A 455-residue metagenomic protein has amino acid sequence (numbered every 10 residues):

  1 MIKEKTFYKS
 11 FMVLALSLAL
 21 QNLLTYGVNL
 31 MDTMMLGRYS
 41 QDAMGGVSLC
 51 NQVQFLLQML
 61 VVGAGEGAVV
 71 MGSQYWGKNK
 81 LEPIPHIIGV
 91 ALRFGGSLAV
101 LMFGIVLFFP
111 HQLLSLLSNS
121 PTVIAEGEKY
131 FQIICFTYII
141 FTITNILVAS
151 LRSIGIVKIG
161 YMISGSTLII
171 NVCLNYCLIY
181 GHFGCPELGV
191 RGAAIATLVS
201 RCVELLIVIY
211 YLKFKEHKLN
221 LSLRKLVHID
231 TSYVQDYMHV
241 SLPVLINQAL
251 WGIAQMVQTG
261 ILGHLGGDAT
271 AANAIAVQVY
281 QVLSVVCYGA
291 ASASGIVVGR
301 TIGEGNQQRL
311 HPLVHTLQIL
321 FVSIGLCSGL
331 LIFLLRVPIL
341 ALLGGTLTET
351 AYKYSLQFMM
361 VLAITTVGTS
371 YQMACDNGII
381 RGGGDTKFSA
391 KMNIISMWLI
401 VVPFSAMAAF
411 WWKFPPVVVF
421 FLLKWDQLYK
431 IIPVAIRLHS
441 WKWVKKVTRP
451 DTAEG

Functional and structural regions predicted by a protein language model:
M1-L18, G72-I139, C185-S241, V298-T365 (+1 more regions): Short alpha-helical transmembrane segments in multi-pass integral membrane proteins
I2-M34, R38-Y39, Q52-G67, M71 (+6 more regions): N-terminal transmembrane alpha-helices
V13-D32, I133, T167, S200-E204 (+4 more regions): Transmembrane helical elements of multi-pass membrane transporters/channels
L23, G27-G45, L114-P121, C177-L188 (+5 more regions): Helix-terminus/linker motif at the lipid-water interface of multi-pass membrane proteins
Q41-Q52, G127, F131, G267-V282 (+2 more regions): Small-residue hotspots at the loop-to-helix junctions and early N-terminal turns of transmembrane alpha-helices
M44-G104, F141-G160, T259, A272-R336 (+1 more regions): Small-residue-rich hydrophobic transmembrane alpha-helices
L56-M59, N171-N175, L205-I209, V282-V285 (+3 more regions): Hydrophobic transmembrane alpha-helices of multi-pass small-molecule transporters
G65, I134-S153, G160-L168, A193-V208 (+5 more regions): Short runs within selected transmembrane alpha-helices of multi-pass transporters and secretion channels
